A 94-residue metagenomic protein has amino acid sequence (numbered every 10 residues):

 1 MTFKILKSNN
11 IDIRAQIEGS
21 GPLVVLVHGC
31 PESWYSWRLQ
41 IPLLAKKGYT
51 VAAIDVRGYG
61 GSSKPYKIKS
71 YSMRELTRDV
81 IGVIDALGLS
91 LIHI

Functional and structural regions predicted by a protein language model:
F3-S8: Short acidic-hydrophobic surface loop/beta-edge motif
N9-I17: A short loop-to-beta-strand scaffold at the N-terminal edge of the catalytic core in hydrolase folds
I17-S63: Conserved HGGG/HGGXW glycine-rich cap/lid loop of the alpha/beta-hydrolase fold
G19, A86-S90: Glycine-rich phosphate-binding loop signature in dinucleotide/nucleotide-binding domains
P65-S70: Short glycine-enriched, charge-decorated loop/helix-capping segments at active-site entrances that position
S72-D85: Alpha/beta-hydrolase active-site loop
I92-I94: Conserved small/polar residues in nucleotide/adenosyl-binding loops
